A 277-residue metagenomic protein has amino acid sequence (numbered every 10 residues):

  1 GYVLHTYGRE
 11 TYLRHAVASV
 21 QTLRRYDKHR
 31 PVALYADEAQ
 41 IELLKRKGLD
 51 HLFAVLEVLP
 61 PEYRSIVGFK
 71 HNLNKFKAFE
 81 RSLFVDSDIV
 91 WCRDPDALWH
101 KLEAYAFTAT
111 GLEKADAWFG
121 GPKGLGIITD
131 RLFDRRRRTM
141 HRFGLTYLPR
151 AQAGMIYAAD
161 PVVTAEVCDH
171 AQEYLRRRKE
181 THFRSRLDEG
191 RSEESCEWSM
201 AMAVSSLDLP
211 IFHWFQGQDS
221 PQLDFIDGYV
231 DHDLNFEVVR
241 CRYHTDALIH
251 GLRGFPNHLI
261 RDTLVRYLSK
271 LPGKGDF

Functional and structural regions predicted by a protein language model:
G1-P60, R191-S195, S206, D233-V239 (+1 more regions): N-terminal anchoring/stem segment of glycosyltransferases
L23, N74, D88, I156 (+1 more regions): A residue-level signal for conserved active-site and pocket-lining positions in enzyme catalytic cores
R24-R25, N74-K75, W99, V204-D208: N-terminal cationic-hydrophobic initiation segments that often serve targeting/anchoring roles
A36-E42, W91-P95, Q218: Short, polar loop motifs at secondary-structure junctions
V58-S65, F69: A broadly used, surface-exposed interaction patch
F69-P122: GT-A fold catalytic core of metal-dependent nucleotide-sugar glycosyltransferases, centered on the diacidic
H100-E166: Conserved catalytic core of nucleotide-sugar-dependent glycosyltransferases
R138-F277: A glycosyltransferase accessory/donor-loop signature
